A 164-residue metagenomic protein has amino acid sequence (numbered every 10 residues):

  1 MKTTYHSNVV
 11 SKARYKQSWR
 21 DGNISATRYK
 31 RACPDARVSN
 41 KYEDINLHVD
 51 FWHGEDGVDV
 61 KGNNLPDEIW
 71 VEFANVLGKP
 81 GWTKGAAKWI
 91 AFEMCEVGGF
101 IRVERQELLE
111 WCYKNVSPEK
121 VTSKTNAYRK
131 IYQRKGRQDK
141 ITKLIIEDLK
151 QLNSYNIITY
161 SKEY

Functional and structural regions predicted by a protein language model:
M1-Y164: Nucleic-acid endonuclease domains
